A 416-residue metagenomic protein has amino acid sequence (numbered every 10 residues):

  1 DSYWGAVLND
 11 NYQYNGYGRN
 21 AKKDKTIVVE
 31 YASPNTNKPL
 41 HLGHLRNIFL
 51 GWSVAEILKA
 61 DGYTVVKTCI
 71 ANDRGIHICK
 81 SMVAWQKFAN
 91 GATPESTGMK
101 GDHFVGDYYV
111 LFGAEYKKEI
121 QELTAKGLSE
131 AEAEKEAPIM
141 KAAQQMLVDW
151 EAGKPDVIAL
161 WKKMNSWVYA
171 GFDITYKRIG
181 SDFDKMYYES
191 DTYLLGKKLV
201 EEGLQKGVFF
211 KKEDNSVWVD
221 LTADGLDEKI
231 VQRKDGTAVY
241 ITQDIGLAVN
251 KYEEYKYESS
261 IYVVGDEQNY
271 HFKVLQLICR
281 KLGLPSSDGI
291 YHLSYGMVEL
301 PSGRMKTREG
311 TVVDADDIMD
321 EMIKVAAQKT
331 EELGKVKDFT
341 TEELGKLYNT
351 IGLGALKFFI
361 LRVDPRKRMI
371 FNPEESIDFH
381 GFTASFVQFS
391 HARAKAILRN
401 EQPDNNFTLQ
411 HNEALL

Functional and structural regions predicted by a protein language model:
D1-L416: NTP-dependent nucleotidyl-transfer catalytic core
